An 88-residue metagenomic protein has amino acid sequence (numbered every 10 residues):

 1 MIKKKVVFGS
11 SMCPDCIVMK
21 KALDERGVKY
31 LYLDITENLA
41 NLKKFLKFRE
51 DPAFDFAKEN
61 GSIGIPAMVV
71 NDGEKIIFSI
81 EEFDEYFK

Functional and structural regions predicted by a protein language model:
M1-L33: Local sequence-structure signature of Cys/Sec-based thiol-disulfide redox active-site neighborhoods
C13-C16, L39, I77: Loop/helix-junction capping segments adjacent to catalytic residues or to phosphate/diphosphate-binding pockets
M19, N41-K44, S79: Amphipathic alpha-helical interface surfaces
K21-L23, K47, E82-D84: Short, glycine/charged-enriched secondary-structure capping and boundary segments
Y30-E50: Thiol-based oxidoreductase modules, predominantly thioredoxin-like and allied folds used for disulfide exchange
E50-D51, D72: Long, continuous compositionally biased terminal/linker segments
F54-V69: Structural micro-motif
P66-K88: Non-catalytic, surface beta->alpha helical segment in thiol-disulfide oxidoreductase systems
